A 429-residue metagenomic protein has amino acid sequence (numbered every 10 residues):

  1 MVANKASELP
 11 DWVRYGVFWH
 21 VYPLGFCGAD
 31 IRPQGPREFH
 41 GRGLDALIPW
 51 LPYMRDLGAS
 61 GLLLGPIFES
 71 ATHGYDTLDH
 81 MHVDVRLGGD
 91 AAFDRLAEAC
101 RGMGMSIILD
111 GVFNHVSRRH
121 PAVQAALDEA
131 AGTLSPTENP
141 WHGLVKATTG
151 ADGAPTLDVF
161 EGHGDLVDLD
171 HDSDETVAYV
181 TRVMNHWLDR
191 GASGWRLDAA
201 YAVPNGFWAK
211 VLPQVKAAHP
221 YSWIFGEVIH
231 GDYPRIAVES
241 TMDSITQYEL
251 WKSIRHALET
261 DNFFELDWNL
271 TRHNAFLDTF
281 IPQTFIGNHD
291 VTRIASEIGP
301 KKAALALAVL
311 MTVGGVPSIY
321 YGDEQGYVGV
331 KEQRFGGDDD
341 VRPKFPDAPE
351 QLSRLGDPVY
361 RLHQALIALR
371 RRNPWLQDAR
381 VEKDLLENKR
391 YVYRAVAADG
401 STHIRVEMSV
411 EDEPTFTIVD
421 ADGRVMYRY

Functional and structural regions predicted by a protein language model:
N4-F18, Y22-S60, I67-R190, V211 (+1 more regions): Substrate-binding/active-site clefts of carbohydrate-active enzymes
L9-Y15, A29-F39, D267-W268, F276-R428: Loop/helix patches that line or flank the sugar-binding groove of alpha-linked glycan CAZymes
V17-H20, L62-L64, I107-L109, W195 (+4 more regions): Hydrophobic faces of well-ordered beta-strands that scaffold small-molecule active sites in alpha/beta enzyme cores
L24, I67, V112-N114, A200-A202 (+3 more regions): Active-site beta-loop-alpha junctions enriched in small/polar residues
C27-D30, E69-G74, H115-A122, V203-G206 (+4 more regions): Short catalytic/ligand-binding loop motif for oxyanion handling, primarily in non-cytosolic enzymes, centered on
A59, A192-S193, M242-D243, G315-V316: A structural motif
A97-R101, V123-A130, R182-N185, S193-D278 (+5 more regions): Active-site-proximal helices and loops of the catalytic beta/alpha 8
I108, G194-A200, R293-A295: Short catalytic-loop micro-motif centered on adjacent basic/acidic residues
